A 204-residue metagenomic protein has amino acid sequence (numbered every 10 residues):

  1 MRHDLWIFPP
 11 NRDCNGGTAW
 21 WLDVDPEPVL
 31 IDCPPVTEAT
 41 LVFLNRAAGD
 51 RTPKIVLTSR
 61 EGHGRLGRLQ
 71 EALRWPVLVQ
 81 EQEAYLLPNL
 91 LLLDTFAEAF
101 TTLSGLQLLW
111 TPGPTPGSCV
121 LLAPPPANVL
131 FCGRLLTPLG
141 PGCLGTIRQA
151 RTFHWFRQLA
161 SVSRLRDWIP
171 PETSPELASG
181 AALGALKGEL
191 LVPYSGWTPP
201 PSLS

Functional and structural regions predicted by a protein language model:
M1-E27, V42, L73, R164 (+2 more regions): Zn-dependent metallo-beta-lactamase
M1-R2, L22-D25, N45-R51, E71 (+2 more regions): Flexible, charged surface loops at secondary-structure boundaries
N11-R12, W20-W21, A99-F100, L122 (+2 more regions): Short secondary-structure boundary/capping segments
D13-N15, L93-D94, P112-P116: Short solvent-exposed loop/turn micro-motifs enriched in small/polar/acidic residues
G17-A19, F96-E98, S118: Short, acidic/polar N-cap/turn motifs at the starts of alpha helices
P28-V36, Q107-W110, T115-S204: Metallo-beta-lactamase
P34-G105, G196, P200: Active-site HxH/HxHxD metal-binding segment of metal-dependent hydrolases
